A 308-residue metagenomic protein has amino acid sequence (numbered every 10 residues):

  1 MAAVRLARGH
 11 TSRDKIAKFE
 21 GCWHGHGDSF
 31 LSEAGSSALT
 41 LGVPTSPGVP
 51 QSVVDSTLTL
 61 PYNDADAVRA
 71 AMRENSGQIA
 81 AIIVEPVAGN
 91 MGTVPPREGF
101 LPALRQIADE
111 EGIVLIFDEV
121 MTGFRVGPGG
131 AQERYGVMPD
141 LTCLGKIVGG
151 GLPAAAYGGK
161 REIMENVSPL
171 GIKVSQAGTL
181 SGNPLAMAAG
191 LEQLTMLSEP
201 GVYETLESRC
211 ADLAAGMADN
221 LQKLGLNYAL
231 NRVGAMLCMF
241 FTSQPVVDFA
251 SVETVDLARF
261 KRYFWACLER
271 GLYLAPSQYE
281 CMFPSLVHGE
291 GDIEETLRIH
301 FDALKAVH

Functional and structural regions predicted by a protein language model:
A2-H308: Conserved N-terminal phosphate-binding loop of PLP-dependent enzymes in the Aspartate aminotransferase
